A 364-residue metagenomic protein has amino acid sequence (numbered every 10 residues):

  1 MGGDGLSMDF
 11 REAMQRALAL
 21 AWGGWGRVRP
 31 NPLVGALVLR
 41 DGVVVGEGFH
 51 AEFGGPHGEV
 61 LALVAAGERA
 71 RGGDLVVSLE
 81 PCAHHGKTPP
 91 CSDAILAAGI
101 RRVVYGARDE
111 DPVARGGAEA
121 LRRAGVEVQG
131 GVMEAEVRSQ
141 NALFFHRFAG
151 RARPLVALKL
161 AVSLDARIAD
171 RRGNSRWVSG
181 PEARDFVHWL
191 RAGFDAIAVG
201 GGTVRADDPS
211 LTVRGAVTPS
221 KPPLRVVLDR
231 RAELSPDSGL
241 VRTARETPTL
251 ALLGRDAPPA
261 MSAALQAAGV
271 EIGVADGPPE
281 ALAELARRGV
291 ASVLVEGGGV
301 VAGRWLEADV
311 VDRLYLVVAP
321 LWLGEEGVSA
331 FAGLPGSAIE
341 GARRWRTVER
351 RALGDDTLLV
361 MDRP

Functional and structural regions predicted by a protein language model:
M1, A142-H146, V213: A short, compositionally biased domain-edge/stem linker segment
G2-N31, E47, A65, K87 (+2 more regions): Enzymes that bind and transform nitrogen-containing heteroaromatic metabolites
L18, L63, S92, R138-N141 (+1 more regions): Conserved protein kinase catalytic domain
G26-V28, A118, V132-A161: Proteins enriched for Cys/Gly/acidic motifs involved in redox and nucleic-acid/cofactor modification
V28-G42: N-terminal glycine-rich anion-binding loops that anchor highly charged ligand groups
V38-E136, L224, L250, A257 (+2 more regions): Zn2+-dependent cytidine deaminase-like catalytic core
E110, A114, G130, A149-R153 (+1 more regions): Short capping loops/turns at secondary-structure boundaries
